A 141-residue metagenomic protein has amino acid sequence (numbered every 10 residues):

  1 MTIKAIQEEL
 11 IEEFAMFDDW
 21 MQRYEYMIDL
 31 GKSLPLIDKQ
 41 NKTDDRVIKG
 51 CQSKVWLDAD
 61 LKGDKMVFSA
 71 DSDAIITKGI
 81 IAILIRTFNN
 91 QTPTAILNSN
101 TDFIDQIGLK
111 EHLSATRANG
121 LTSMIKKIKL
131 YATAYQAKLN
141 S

Functional and structural regions predicted by a protein language model:
I3-K54, L61-K65, I104-N140: N-terminal intrinsically disordered, cationic/polar leader segments that include organellar targeting peptides
E8, K78-G79, L97-N98: A generic alpha-helix surface/boundary motif
K65-S69, K78: Short small-residue beta-strand/loop micro-motif enriched in glycine and branched aliphatics
S72-A74: A short interface-forming secondary-structure element
I80-Q91: Alpha-helical support elements that line or immediately flank enzyme active sites and cofactor-binding pockets
N90-I107: Glycine-rich phosphate/pyrophosphate-binding loops and their adjacent beta-strand/loop elements at enzyme active sites
